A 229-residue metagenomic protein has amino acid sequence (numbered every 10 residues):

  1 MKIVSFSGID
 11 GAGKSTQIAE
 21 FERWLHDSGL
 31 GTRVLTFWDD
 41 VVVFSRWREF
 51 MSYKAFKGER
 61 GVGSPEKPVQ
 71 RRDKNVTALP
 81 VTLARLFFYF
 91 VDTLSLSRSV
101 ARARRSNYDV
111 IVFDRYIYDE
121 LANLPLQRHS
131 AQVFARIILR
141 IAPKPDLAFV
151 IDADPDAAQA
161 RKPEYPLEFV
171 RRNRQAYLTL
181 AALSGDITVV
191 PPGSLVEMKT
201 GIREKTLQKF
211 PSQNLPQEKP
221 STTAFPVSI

Functional and structural regions predicted by a protein language model:
M1-I3: Extreme N-terminal, non-catalytic leader segments that precede Walker-type/kinase nucleotide-binding cores
F6: Hydrophobic anchor at the beta1->P-loop junction of P-loop NTPases
I9: P-loop (Walker A) phosphate-binding loop of NTP-binding proteins
K14: Conserved lysine of the Walker
A19-P80: N-terminal phosphate/diphosphate-binding loop that engages ATP/GTP or pyrophosphate donors across diverse enzyme folds
T82-Y108: Phosphate-binding/switch loop-helix module in NTP-utilizing enzymes
V110, R115-T179: A glycine- and Lys/Arg-enriched "phosphate-lid" helix/loop adjacent to the NTP-binding pocket of small-molecule kinases
A160-I229: NTP-dependent small-molecule kinase module
